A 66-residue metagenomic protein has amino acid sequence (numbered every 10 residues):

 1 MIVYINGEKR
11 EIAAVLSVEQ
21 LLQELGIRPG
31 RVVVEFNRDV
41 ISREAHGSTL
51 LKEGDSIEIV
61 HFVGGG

Functional and structural regions predicted by a protein language model:
M1: Short boundary/loop segments of OB/S1/cold-shock single-stranded nucleic-acid-binding domains
Y4, K9-H46, V60-F62: Compact, glycine-rich, soluble single-domain proteins
I57: Conserved beta-strand position immediately N-terminal to the Walker
G64-G66: A short glycine-centered flexible hinge/capping loop motif at secondary-structure junctions
